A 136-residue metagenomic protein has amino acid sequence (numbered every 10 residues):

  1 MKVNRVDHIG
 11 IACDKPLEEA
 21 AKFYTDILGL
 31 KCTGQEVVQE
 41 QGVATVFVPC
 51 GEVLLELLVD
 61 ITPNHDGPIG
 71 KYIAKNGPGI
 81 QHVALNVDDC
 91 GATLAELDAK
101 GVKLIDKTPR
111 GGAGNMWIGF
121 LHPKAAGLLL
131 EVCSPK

Functional and structural regions predicted by a protein language model:
M1-A21, P78-L85, K136: N-terminal beta-strand motif that seeds the catalytic metal site of vicinal oxygen chelate
M1-K2, V46-P49, E56, L85 (+1 more regions): Vicinal oxygen chelate
V3, I27-G29, G77, A126: Alpha-helix termination/capping residues and helix-transition junctions
R5-D7, C32-E40, P63-I80, K100-I118: A cross-kingdom feature marking solvent-exposed beta-strand/loop segments within repeated, beta-rich binding/scaffold
A20-T25, L97: Conserved active-site tyrosine of GNAT-family acetyltransferases
D26-I27, G42, C133-S134: An N-terminus-focused feature that recognizes amino-terminal "leader" regions
G29-G51: Acidic (E/D-rich), amphipathic helical modules within compact regulatory domains
L54, D60-I61: Short, conserved turn/kink motifs that form compact alpha/beta structural patches or helix kinks used as
